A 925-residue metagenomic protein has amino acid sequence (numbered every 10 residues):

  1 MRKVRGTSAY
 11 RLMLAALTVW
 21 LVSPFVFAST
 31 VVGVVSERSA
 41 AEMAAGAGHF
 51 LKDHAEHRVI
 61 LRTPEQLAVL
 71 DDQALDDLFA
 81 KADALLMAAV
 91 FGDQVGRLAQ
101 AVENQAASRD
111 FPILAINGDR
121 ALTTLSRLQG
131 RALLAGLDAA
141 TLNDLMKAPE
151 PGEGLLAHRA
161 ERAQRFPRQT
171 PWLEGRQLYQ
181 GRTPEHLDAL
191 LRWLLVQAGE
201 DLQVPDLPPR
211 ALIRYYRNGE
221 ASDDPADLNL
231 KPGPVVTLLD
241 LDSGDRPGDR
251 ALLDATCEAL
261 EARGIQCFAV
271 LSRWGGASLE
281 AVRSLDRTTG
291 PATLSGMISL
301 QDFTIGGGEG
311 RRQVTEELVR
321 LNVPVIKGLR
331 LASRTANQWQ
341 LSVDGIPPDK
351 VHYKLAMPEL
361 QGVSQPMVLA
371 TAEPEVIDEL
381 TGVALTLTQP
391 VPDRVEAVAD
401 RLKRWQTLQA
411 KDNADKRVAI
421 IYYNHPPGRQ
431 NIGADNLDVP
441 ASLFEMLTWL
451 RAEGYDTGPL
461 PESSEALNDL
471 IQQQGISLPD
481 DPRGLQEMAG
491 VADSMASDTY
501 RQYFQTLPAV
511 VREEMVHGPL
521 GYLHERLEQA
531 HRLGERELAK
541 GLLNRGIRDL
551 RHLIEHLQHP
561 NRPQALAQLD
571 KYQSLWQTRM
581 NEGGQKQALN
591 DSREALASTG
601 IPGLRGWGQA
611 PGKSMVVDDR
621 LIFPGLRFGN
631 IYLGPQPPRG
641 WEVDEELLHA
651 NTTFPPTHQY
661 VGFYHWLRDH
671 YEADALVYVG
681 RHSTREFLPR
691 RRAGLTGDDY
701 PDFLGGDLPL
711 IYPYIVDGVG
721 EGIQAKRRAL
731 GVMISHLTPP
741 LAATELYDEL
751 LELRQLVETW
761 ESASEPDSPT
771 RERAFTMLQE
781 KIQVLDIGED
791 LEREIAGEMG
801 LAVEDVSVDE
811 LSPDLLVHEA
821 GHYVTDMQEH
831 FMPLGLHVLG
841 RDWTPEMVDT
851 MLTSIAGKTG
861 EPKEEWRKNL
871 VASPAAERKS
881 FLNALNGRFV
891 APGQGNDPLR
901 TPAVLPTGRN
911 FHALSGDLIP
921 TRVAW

Functional and structural regions predicted by a protein language model:
R2-L14: Bacterial N-terminal signal peptides that target proteins for export
A15-A16, V26: Cleavable N-terminal signal peptides
F27-W925: Ligand/cofactor-recognition surfaces for anionic moieties
